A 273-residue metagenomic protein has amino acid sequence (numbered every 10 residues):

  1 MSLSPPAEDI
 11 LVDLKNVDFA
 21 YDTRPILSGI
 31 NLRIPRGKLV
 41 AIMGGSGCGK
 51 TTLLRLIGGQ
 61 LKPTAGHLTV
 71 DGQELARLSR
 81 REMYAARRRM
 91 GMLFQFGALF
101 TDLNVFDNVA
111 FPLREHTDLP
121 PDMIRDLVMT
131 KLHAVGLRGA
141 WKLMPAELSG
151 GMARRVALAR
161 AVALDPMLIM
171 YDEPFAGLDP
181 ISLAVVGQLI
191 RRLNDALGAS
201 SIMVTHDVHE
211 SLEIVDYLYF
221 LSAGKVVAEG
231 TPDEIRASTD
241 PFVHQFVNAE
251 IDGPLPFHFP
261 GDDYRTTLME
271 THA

Functional and structural regions predicted by a protein language model:
M43-G45: The feature captures the beta-strand-to-loop junction immediately N-terminal to the Walker
G58: Helix-to-loop junction immediately C-terminal to a conserved catalytic motif
Q73-E74, P121-G139: Conserved ABC ATPase "signature" region
L75-G91, P121, I235-S238: ABC ATPase NBD coupling module
M144-L148, M152: Conserved ABC ATPase signature
D165: Conserved catalytic motifs of ABC-family nucleotide-binding domains
I169-D172: Catalytic Walker B motif of ABC-type/P-loop ATPase nucleotide-binding domains
